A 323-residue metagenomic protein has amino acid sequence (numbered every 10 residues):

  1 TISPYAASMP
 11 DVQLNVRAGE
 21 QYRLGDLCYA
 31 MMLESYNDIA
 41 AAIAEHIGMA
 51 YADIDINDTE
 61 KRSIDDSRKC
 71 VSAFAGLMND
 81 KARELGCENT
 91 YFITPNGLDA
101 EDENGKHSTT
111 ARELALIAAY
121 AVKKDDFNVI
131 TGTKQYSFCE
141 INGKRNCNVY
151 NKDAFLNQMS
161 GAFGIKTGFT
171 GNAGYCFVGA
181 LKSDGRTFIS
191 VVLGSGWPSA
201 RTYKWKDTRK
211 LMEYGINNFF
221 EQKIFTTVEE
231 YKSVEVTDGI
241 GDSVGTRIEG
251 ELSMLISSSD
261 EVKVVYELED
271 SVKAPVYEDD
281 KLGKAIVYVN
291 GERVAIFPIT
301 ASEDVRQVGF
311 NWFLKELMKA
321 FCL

Functional and structural regions predicted by a protein language model:
T1-R112, V122-D125: Active-site-adjacent loops and short helices of periplasmic peptidoglycan-processing enzymes
C87, G105-L323: Domain-terminus/edge residues, biased toward the C-terminal soluble/receptor-binding domains of extracytoplasmic
